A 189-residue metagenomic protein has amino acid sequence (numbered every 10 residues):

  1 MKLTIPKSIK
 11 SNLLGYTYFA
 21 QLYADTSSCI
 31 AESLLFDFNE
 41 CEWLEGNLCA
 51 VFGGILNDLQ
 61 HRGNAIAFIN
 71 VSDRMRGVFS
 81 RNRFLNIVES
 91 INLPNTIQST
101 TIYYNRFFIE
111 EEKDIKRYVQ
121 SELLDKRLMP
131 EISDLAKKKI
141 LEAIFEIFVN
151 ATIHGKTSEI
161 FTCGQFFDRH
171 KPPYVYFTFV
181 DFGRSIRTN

Functional and structural regions predicted by a protein language model:
M1-A24, F38-E40: STAS-typified acidic loop motif
I30-G46: Short, glycine-/small-residue-enriched flexible loop/hinge segments at domain edges that mediate gating
L48-I66, V71-N82, I87: N-terminal accessory interaction module
L85-Y103: A glycine-rich helix N-cap at a beta->alpha junction
I102-E131, R187-N189: Helix-loop-beta hinge of the Bergerat
I132-Q165: Conserved ATP-binding N-box helix of the HATPase_c
F166-F177: Short beta-strand-loop-beta element adjacent to the nucleotide/active-site pocket used for signaling
V175-N189: Glycine-rich/acidic phosphate-handling loop/turn and adjacent ATP-lid/helix of nucleotide-binding kinase/ATPase domains
